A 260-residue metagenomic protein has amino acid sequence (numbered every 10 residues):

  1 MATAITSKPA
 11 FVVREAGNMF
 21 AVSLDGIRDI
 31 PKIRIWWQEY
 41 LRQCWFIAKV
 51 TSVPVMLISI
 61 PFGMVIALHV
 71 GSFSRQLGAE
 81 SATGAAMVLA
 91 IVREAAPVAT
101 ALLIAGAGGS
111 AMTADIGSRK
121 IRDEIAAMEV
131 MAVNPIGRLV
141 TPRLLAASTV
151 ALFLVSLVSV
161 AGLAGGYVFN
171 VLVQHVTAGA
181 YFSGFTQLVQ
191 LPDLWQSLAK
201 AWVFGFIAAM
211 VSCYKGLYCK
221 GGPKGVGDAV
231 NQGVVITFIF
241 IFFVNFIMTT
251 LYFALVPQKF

Functional and structural regions predicted by a protein language model:
A2-Q38, K215-K220: Short, membrane-interfacial amphipathic segments enriched in basic
K32-L57, F238: Membrane-interface helix starts
W45-A99, L103: Active-site cofactor/substrate anionic-group-binding motifs, chiefly glycine- and Lys/Arg-rich phosphate-binding loops
V50-G63, P97-G106, A146-Y167, Q196-A209 (+2 more regions): Hydrophobic alpha-helical transmembrane segments in multi-pass membrane proteins
H69-R93, V160-W202, M210-Q232, L251-F260: Membrane-interfacial helix-loop-helix connectors in multipass membrane proteins
T83-A126, V211: Hydrophobic alpha-helical transmembrane segments of multi-pass membrane transport proteins
S118-T141, P223-V226: Short cytoplasmic-facing helical segments at TM-TM junctions of multi-pass membrane proteins
N134-V155, A229, G233: Start (N-cap) of specific transmembrane helices in multi-pass transporter permeases
